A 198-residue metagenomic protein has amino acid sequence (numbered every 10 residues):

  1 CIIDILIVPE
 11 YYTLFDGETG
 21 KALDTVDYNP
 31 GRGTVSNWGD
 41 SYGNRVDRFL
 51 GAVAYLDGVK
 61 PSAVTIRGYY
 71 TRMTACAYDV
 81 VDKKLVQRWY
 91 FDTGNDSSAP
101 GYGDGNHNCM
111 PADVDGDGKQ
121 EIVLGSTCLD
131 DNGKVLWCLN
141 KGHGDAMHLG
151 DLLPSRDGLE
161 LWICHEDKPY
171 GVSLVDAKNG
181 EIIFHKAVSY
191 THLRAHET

Functional and structural regions predicted by a protein language model:
C1, D57-I66, D117-V123, R156-W162: Acidic/hydrophobic-patterned starts of short beta strands in beta-sheet-rich repeat architectures
I2-L6, D40-Y42, I66, A99-P100: Short consensus segments that form the blades of beta-propeller domains, in both extracellular/periplasmic
V8-D16: Beta-propeller blade signature
P9, T71-C76, P169-S173: Structural motif
L23-N29, V86-D92, W137-N140, F184-A187: Beta-propeller fold detector
L23-Y42, Y90-G101: Surface-exposed loop and turn segments in beta-propeller and other repeat-based domains that flank or scaffold
Y42-V59, N108-G116, H148-R156, R194: Structural signature of eukaryotic scaffold interfaces centered on beta-propeller domains
T191-T198: Conserved small/polar residues in nucleotide/adenosyl-binding loops
